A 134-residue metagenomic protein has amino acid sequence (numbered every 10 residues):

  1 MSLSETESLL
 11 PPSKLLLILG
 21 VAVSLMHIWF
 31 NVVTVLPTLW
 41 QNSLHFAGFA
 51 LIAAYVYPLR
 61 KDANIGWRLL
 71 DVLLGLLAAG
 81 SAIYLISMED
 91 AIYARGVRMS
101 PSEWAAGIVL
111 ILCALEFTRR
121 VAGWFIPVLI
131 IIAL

Functional and structural regions predicted by a protein language model:
M1-R98, W104-I108: Conserved, well-structured core domains of diverse proteins
L70, R98, A105, L115-L134: Membrane-interface loop-to-helix entry segments
L110-C113: Segments that form or flank anion-binding pockets
